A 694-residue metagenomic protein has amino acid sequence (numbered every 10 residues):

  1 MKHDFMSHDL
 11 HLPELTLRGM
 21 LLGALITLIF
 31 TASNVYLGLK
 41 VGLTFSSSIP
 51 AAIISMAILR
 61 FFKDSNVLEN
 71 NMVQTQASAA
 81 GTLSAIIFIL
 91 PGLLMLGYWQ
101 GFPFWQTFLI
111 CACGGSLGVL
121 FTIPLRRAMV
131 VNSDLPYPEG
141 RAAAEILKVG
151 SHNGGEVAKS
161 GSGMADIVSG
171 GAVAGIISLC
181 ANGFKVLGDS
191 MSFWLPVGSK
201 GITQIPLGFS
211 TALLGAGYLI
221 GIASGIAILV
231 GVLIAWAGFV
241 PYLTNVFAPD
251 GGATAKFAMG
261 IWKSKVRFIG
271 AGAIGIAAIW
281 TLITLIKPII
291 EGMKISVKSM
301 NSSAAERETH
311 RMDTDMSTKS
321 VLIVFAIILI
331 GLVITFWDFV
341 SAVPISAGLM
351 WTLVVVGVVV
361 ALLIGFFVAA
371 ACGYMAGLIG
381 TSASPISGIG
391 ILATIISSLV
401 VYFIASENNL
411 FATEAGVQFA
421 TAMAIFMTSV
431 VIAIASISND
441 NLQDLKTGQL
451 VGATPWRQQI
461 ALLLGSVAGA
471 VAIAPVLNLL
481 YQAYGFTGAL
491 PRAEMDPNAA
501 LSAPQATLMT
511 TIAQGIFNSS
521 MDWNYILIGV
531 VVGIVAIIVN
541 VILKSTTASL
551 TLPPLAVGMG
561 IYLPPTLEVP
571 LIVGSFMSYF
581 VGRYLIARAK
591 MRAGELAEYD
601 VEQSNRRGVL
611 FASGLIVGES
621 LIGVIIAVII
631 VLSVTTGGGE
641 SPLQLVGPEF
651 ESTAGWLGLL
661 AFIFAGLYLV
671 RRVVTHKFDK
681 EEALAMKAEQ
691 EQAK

Functional and structural regions predicted by a protein language model:
M1-K694: Alpha-helical multipass membrane-protein architecture
